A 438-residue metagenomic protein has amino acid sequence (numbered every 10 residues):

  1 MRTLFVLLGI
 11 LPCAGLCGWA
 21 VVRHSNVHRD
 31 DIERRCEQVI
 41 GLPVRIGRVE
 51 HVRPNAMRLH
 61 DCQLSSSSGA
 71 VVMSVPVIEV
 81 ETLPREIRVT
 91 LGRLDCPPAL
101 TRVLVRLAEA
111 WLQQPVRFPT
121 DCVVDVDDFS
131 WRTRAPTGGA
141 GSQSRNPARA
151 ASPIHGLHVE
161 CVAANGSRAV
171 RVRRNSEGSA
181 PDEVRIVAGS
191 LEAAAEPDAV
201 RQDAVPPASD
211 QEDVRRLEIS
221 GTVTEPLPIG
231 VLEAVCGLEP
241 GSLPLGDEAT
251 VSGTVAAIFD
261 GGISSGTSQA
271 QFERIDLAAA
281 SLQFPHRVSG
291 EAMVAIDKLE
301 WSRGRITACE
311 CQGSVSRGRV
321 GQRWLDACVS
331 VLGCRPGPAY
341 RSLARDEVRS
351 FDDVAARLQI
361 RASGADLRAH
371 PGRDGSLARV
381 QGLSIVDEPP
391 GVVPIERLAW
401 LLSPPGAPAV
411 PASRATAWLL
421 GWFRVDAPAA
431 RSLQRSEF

Functional and structural regions predicted by a protein language model:
R2-V6, E50, N175, E196-V200 (+3 more regions): Extended terminal
L4-W19: Hydrophobic membrane-insertion alpha-helices, especially the h-region of bacterial N-terminal signal peptides
L16-P98: Terminal hydrophobic membrane-targeting helix
G41-L42, S67-E81, T101-L107, P136-H158 (+7 more regions): Amphipathic hydrophobic-ligand
H60-L64, G92-D95, D125-P136, N175 (+4 more regions): Generic short beta-strand segments
D61-S152, V320-C334, P338-S342: Secondary-structure transition motifs
E218-V223, E233, G246, V251-G253 (+4 more regions): Outer-membrane beta-barrel translocator/pore domains, especially the C-terminal barrels of Gram-negative outer-membrane
